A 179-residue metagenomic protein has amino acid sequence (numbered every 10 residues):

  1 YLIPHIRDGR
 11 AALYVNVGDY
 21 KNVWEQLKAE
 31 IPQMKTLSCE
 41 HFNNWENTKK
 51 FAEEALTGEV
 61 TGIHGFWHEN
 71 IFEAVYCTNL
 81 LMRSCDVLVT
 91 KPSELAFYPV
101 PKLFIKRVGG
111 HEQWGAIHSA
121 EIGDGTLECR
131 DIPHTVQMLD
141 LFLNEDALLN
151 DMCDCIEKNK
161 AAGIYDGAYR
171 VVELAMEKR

Functional and structural regions predicted by a protein language model:
Y1-R179: Nucleotide-activated sugar donor-binding and catalytic core shared by glycosyltransferases and related lipid-linked
